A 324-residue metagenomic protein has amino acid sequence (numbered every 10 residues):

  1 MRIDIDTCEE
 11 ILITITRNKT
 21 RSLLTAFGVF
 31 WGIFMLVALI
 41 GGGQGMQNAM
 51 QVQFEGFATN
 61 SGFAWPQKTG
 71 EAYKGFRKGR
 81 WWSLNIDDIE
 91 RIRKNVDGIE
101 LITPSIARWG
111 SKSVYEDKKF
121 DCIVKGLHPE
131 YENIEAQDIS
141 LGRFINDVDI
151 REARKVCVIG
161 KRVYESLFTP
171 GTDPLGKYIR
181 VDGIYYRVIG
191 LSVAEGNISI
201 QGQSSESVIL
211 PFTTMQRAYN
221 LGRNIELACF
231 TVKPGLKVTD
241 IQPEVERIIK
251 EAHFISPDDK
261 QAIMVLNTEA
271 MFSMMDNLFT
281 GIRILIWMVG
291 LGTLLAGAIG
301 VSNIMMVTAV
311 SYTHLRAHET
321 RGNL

Functional and structural regions predicted by a protein language model:
M1-W31: N-terminal Sec/SRP start-transfer signal
T20-N48: Short, strongly hydrophobic transmembrane alpha-helices
T25-M35, R283-N303: Alpha-helical transmembrane segments of integral membrane proteins
Q44-I123, E130-N133, S166, Q216-R217 (+1 more regions): Hydrophobic, regular-secondary-structure patches
M50, C229, Q242, S256-G290: Peri-transmembrane interface segments
E71-W82, V114-K119, L191-G196, L221 (+2 more regions): Structural beta->alpha junctions
K125, P129-I145, D149, R154-S256: Mid-to-C-terminal secondary-structure elements that act as membrane-proximal/extracytoplasmic interface segments
T313-G322: Conserved small/polar residues in nucleotide/adenosyl-binding loops
